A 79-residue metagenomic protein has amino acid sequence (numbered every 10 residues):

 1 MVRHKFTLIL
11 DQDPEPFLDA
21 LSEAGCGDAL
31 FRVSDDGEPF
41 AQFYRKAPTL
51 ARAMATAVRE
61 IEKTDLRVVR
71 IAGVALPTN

Functional and structural regions predicted by a protein language model:
M1-N79: Long, contiguous binding/interaction regions
